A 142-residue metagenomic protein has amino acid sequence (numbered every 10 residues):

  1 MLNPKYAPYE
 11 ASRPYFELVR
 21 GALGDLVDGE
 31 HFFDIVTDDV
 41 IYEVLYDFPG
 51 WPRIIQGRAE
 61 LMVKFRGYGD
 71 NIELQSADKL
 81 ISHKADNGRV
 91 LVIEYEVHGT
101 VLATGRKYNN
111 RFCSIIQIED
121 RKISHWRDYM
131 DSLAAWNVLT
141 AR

Functional and structural regions predicted by a protein language model:
M1-A7, G67-R142: A beta-strand edge to alpha-helix "cap/lid" segment located at domain peripheries
M1-I35, A141-R142: Short, low-complexity N-terminal intrinsically disordered segments enriched in polar/charged residues
M1-R13, P52-M62, N109-F112: Charged, low-complexity, helix/coiled-coil-prone segments
P8-L23, Y42-Y46, M62-G67, D86-R89 (+2 more regions): Short charge-dense sequence patches
Y15-L26, P49-I54, G69-E73, E94-E96: Short, mixed-charge, low-aromatic patches
D28, E60, D131: Residue-level recognition of oxygen-bearing side chains
H31-F33, V40, G57, L61 (+3 more regions): Hydrophobic pocket/interface hotspot
F33-R89: A solvent-exposed, acidic/Ser-Thr-rich amphipathic alpha-helical stretch
